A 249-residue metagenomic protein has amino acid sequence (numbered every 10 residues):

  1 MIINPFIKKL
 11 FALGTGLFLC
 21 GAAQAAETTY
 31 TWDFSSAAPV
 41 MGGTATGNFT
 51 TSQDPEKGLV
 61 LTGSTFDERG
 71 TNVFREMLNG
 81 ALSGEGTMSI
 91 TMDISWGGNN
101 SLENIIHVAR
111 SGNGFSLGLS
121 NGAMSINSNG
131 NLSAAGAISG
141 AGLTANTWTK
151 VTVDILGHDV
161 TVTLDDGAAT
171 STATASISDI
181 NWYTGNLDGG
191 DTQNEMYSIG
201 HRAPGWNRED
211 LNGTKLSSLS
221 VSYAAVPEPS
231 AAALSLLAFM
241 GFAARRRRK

Functional and structural regions predicted by a protein language model:
Y30-F34, M88-G98, S198-G200, L219-S220: Short hydrophobic/aromatic patches on beta-strands that form ligand-binding or substrate-lining surfaces
T31-L61: Short, tryptophan-glycine- and acidic/Ser/Thr-enriched carbohydrate-recognition patches
T65-T87, A137-A141: Short surface loop/edge beta-strand patches of beta-sandwich-type extracellular domains that form ligand-contact sites
E103-I126: Glycan-recognition/cleft segments
N127-K150: Short, aromatic/His-centered strand-loop micro-motif at the edge of beta-sheets
T147-I155, V160-V162: Short tryptophan-centered beta-strand motifs in secreted/extracellular beta-sheet-rich domains of glycan-recognition
A175-T214: Flexible glycan-contacting loops in extracellular carbohydrate-active proteins
E228-R245: A short, hydrophobic C-terminal helix/tail in secreted or cell-surface proteins
